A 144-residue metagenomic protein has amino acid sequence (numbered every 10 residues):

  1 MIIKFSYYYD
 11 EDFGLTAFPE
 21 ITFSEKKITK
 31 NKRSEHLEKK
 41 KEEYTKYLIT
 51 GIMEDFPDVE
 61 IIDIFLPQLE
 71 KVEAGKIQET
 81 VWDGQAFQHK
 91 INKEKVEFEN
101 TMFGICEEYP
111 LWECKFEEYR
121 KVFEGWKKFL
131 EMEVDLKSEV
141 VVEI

Functional and structural regions predicted by a protein language model:
M1-Y47: Charge-rich, low-complexity N-terminal segments
S6-Y8, T22-S24, N92, E99-T101 (+2 more regions): A structural detector for beta-sheet-dominated domains
D12-G14, F23, I28, N92 (+2 more regions): Short linear sequence elements within intrinsically disordered, low-complexity coil regions
T29-A74: Short, well-structured hydrophobic secondary-structure segments
P67-F129: Amphipathic protein-protein interaction modules
V134-I144: Short, highly charged C-terminal tails/helix-capping segments
